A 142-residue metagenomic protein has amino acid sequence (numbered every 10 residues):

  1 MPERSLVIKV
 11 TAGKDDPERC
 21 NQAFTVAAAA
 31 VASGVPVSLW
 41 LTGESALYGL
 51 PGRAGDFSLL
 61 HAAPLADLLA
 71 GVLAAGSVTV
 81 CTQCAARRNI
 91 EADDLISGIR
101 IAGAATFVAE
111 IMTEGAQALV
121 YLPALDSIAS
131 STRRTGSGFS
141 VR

Functional and structural regions predicted by a protein language model:
E3-V7, E114-Q117, Y121-R142: Polar low-complexity intrinsically disordered regions
S5, P36-S38, S77: Residues at the starts of beta-strands that form the adenosine-phosphate
V7-N21, G52-R53: Short, glycine-rich nucleotide/cofactor-binding loops
C20-G34: Histidine-anchored nucleotide/phosphate-binding helix
V31-G49: Small/aliphatic-rich secondary-structure junction motif
S45-L59: N-terminal beta-loop-helix "entrance" segment that forms/cooperates in small-molecule cofactor or anionic ligand
G55-C84: A glycine-rich helix N-cap at a beta->alpha junction
R88, A92-L95, I101-M112, D126: A short aromatic-anchored loop/beta-hairpin motif
